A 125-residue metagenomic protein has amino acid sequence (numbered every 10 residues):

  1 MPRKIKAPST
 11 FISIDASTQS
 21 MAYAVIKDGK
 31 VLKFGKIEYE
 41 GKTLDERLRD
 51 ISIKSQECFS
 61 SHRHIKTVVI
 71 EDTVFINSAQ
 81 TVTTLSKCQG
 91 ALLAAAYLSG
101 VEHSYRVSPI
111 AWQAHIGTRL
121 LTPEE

Functional and structural regions predicted by a protein language model:
M1-E125: Phosphate- and other anionic-substrate recognition elements at nucleic-acid/protein interfaces
